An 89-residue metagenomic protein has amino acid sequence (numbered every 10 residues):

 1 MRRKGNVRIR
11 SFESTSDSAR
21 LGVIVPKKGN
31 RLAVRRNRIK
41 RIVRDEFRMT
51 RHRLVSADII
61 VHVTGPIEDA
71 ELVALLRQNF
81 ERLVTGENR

Functional and structural regions predicted by a protein language model:
M1-R89: Positively charged, solvent-exposed patches that mediate nucleic-acid binding
